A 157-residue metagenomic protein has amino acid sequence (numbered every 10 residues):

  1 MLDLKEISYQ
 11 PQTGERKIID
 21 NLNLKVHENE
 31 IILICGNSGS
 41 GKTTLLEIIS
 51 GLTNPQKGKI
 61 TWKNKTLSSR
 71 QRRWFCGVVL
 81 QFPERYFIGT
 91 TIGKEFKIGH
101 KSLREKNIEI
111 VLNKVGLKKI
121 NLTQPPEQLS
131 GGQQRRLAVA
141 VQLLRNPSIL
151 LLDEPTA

Functional and structural regions predicted by a protein language model:
M1-L4, S8-N21, E28: A short, flexible loop at the N-terminus of ABC-type nucleotide-binding domains that lies
C35-N37: The feature captures the beta-strand-to-loop junction immediately N-terminal to the Walker
S50: Helix-to-loop junction immediately C-terminal to a conserved catalytic motif
G58-W74: Conserved ABC transporter NBD signature motif
E105-I120: Conserved ABC ATPase "signature" region
P125-L129, Q133: Conserved ABC ATPase signature
Q142-L143: ABC ATPase C-loop
L150-D153: Catalytic Walker B motif of ABC-type/P-loop ATPase nucleotide-binding domains
